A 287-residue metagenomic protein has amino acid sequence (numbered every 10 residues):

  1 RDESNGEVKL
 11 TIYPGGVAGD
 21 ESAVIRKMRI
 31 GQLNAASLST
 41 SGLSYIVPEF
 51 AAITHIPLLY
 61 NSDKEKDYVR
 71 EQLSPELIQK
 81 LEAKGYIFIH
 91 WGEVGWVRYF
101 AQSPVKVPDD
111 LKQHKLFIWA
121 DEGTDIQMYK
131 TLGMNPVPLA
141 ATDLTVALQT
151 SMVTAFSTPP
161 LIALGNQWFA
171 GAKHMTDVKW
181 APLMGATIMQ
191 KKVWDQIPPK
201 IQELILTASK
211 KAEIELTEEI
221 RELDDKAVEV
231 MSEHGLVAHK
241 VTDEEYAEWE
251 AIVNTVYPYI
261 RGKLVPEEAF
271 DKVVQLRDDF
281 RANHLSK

Functional and structural regions predicted by a protein language model:
R1-E65, L73-S74, Q79-K287: N-terminal secretory/targeting leader peptides
